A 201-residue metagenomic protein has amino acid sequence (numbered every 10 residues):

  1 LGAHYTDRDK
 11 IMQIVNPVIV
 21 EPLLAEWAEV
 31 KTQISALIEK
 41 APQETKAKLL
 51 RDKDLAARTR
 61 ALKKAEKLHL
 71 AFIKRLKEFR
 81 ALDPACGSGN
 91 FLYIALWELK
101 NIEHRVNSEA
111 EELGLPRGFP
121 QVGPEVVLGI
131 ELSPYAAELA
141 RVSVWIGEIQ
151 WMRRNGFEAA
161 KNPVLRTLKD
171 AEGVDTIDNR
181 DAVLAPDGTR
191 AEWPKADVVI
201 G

Functional and structural regions predicted by a protein language model:
A3-G201: SAM-dependent methyltransferase catalytic region
